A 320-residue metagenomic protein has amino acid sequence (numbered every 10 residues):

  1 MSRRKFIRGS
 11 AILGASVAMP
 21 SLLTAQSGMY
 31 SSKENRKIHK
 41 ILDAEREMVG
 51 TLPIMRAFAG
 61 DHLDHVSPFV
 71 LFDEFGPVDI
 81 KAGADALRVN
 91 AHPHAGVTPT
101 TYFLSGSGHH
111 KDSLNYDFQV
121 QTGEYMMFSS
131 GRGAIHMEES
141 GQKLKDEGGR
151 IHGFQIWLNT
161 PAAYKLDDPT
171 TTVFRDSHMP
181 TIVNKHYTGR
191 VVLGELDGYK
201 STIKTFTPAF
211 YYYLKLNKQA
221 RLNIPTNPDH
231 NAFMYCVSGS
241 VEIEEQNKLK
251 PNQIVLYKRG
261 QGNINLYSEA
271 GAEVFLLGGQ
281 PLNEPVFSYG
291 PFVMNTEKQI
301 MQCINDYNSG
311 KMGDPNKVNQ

Functional and structural regions predicted by a protein language model:
M1, S21-L42, Q320: C-terminal segment of N-terminal export signals and the immediately downstream linker at the start of the mature
K5-Q26: N-terminal export signals
E45-T101, I182-N223: A short glycine-rich, His/Asp/Glu-containing loop-to-beta-strand
P77-L144, G148: Extended, compositionally biased flexible segments
A95-H109, R132, N227-E245, K250-P251: Glycine- and acidic-residue-biased ligand/ion/polar-headgroup-sensing regions
L114-S129, I243-I264: Short acidic-glycine-tyrosine-enriched beta hairpin
G131-Y164, R259-S288: Ligand-binding loop in jelly-roll beta-barrel domains
N252, E273, L277-Q320: C-terminal flanking tails of non-heme Fe-dependent oxygenases
